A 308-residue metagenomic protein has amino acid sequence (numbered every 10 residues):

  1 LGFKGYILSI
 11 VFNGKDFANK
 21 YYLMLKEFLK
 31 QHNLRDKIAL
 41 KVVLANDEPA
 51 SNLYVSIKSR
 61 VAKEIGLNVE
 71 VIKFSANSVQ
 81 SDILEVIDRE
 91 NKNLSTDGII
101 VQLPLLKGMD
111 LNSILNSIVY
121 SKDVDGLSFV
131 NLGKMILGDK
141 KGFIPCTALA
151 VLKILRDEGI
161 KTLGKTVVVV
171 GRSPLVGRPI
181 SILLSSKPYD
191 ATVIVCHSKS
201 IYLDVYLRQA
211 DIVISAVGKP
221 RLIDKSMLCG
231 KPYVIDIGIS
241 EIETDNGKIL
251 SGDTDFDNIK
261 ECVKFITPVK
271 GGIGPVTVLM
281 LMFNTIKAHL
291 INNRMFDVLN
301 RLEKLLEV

Functional and structural regions predicted by a protein language model:
Y6-F12, V276-V308: C-terminal helix-to-coil terminal segments
I7-D36: Positively charged, low-complexity intrinsically disordered leader regions
V11, I100-T166, Y206: Anion-binding alpha/beta catalytic cores of soluble intermediary-metabolism enzymes, centered on
A45-S59, K141-Y233, I249, T254: Glycine-rich phosphate/diphosphate-binding loop of Rossmann-like nucleotide-binding domains
A62-A76, T192-V195: Short beta-strand elements in bilobed, periplasmic/extracellular small-molecule ligand-binding domains
D82-L94: Short, well-structured alpha-helical segments in soluble
D97-I114, Q209-E243: Glycine-rich phosphate-binding loop
I114-N116, L132, G238-N292: Rossmann-fold NAD(P)-binding glycine/threonine-rich loop
